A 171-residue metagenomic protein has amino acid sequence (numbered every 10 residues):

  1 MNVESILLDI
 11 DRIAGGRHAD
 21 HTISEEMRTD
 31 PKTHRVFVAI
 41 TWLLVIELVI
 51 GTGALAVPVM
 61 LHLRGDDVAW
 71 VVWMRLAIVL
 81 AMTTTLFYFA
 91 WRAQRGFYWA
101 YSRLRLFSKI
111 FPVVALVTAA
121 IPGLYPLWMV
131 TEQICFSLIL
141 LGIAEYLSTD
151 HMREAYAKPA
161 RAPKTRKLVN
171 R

Functional and structural regions predicted by a protein language model:
M1-R171: Topology signature of small-to-medium multi-pass alpha-helical membrane proteins
